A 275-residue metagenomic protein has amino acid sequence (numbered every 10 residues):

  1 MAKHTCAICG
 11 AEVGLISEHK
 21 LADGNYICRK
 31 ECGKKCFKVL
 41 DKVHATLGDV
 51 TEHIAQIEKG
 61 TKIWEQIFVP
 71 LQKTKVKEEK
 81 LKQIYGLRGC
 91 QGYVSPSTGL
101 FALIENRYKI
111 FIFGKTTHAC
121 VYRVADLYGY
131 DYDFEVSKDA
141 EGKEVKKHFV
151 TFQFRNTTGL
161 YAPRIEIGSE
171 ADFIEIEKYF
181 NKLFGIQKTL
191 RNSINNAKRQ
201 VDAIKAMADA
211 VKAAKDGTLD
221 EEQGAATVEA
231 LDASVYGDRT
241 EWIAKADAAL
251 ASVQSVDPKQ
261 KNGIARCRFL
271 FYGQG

Functional and structural regions predicted by a protein language model:
M1-T61: N-terminal cysteine/histidine-rich coordination modules
D41-Y108: Anionic N-terminal interaction surfaces
L100-K143: Phosphoinositide-binding peripheral membrane targeting modules
Y130-E221, T227-A233, W242, A246: Acidic, Ser/Thr- and proline-rich intrinsically disordered linker/docking segments of eukaryotic scaffolds
G237, G263, G273-G275: Residue-identity detector for glycine
I243, V253-V256, I264: Short hydrophobic transmembrane-like helices used for membrane targeting/insertion
Q254, Q260, Y272-Q274: Low-complexity, intrinsically disordered or signal/transmembrane-proximal segments
N262-R268: Targeting/processing segments of secretory and organellar proteins
